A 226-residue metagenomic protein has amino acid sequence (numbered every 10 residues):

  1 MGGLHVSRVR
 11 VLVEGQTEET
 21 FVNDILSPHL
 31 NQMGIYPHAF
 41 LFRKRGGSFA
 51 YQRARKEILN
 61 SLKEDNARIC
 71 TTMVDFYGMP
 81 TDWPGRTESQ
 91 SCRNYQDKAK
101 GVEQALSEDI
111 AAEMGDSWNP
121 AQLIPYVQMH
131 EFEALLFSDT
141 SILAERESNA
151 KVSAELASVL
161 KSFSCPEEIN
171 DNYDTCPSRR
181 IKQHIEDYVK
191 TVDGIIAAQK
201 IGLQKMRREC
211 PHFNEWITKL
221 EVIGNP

Functional and structural regions predicted by a protein language model:
M1-S7, E19-L41, R55-P226: C-terminal accessory helical subdomains adjacent to catalytic cores in phosphodiester- and nucleotide-handling enzymes
R10-L12: Conserved beta-strand elements of the Class I
A39-F49: Short beta->alpha junction loops
S48-K56: Structural motif
